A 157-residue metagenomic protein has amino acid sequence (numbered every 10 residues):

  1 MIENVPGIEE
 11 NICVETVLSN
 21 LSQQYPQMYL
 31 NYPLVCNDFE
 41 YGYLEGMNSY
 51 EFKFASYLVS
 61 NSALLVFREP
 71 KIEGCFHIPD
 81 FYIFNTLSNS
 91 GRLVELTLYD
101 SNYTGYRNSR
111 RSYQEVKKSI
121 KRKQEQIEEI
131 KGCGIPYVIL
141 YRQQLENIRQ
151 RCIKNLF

Functional and structural regions predicted by a protein language model:
M1-F157: Nucleic-acid endo/exonuclease domains
